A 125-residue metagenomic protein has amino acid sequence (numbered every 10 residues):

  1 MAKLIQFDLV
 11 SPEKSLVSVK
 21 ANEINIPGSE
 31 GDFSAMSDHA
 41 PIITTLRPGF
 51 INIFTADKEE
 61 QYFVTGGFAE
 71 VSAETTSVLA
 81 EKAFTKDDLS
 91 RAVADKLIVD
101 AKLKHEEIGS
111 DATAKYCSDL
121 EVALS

Functional and structural regions predicted by a protein language model:
A2-L4: Short, charged, intrinsically disordered terminal tails
Q6-V99: Compact, glycine-rich, soluble single-domain proteins
A83-S125: Acidic/glycine-rich phosphate/pyrophosphate-binding loops and surrounding catalytic core that coordinate Mg2+
